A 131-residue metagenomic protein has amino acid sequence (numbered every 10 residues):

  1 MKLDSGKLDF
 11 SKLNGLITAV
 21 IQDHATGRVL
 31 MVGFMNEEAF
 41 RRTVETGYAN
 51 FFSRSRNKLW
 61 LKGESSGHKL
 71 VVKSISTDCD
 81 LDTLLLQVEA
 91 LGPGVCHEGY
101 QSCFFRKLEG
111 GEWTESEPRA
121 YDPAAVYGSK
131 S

Functional and structural regions predicted by a protein language model:
K2-L16, H24-A25, V29-L30, M35-S131: C-terminal binding/interaction regions
